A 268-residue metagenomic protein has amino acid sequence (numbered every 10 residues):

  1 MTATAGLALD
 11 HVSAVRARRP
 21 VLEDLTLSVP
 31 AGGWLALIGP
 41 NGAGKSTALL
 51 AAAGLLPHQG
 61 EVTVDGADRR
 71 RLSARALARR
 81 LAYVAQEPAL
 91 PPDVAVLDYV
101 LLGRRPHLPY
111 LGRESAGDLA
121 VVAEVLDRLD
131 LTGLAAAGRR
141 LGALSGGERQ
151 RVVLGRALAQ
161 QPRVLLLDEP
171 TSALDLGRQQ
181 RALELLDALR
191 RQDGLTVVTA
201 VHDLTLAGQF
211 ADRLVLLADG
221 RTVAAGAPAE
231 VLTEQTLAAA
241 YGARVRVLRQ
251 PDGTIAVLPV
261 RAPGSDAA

Functional and structural regions predicted by a protein language model:
I38-P40: The feature captures the beta-strand-to-loop junction immediately N-terminal to the Walker
A53: Helix-to-loop junction immediately C-terminal to a conserved catalytic motif
G60-D68, L77: Conserved ABC transporter NBD signature motif
R113, R140-L144, E148: Conserved ABC ATPase signature
Q161: Conserved catalytic motifs of ABC-family nucleotide-binding domains
L165-E169: Catalytic Walker B motif of ABC-type/P-loop ATPase nucleotide-binding domains
A238-A268: ABC ATPase nucleotide-binding domains
